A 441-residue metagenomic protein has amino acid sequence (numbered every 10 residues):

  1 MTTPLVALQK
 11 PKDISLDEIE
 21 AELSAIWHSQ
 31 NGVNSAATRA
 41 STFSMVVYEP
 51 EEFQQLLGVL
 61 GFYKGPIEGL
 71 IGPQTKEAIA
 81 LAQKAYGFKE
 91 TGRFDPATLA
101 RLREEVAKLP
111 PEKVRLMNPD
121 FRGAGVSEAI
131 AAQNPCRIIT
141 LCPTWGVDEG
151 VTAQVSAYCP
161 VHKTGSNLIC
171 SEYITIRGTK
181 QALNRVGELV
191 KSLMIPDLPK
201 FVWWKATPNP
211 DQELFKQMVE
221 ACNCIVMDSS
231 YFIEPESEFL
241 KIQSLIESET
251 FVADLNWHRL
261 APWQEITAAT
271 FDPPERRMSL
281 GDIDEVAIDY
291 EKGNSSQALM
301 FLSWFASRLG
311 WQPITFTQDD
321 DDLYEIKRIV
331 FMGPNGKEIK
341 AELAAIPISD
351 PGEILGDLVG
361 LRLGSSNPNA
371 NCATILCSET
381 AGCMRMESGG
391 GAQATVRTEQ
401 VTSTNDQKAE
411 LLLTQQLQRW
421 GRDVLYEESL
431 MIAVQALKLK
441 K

Functional and structural regions predicted by a protein language model:
M1-E22, N31, S35, P110-E112 (+4 more regions): C-terminal structured domains
M1-S41, A107-P110, F121, A153-A157 (+1 more regions): Short N-terminal or domain-adjacent regulatory/targeting segments
K12-L16, H28-G32, T38-L109: Short acidic, glycine/serine/threonine-rich helix-capping segments at coil-helix boundaries
T42, V46, N118-G123, S127: Helix-boundary and N-terminal cytosolic regulatory elements
E52-G58, G125-A132, E265-A269, L299-S307: Short, hydrophobic/amphipathic alpha-helical patches that form generic packing surfaces within helical domains
V114, N118, Q181, L255 (+2 more regions): Conserved aromatic-histidine-acidic binding/catalytic patches
A124-G125, A131-R277, T374-K441: Extended, well-ordered protein cores
L260-V330: ATP/pyrophosphate-binding catalytic subdomain of soluble kinases
